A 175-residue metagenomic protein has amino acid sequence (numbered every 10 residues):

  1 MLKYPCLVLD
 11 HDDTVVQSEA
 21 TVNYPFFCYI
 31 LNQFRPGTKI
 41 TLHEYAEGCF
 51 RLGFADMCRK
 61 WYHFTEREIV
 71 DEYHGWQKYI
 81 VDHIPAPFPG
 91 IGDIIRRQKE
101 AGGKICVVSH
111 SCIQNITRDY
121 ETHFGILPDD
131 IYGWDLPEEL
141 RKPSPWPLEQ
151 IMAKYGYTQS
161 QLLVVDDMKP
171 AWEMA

Functional and structural regions predicted by a protein language model:
M1, P87, V108, L140: Residue-level marker of regulatory loop/turn positions in helix-turn-helix DNA-binding domains and in histidine
M1-L2, E100-G103, Y155-Q161: Glycine-rich phosphate-binding loop signature in dinucleotide/nucleotide-binding domains
L2-D93, A101, Q114: N-terminal helical cap/lid subdomain that shapes the substrate entry/recognition surface in HAD-like hydrolases
Q17, C106-V107: Short catalytic-loop micro-motif centered on adjacent basic/acidic residues
H43, D82-H83, I105, L136-P137 (+1 more regions): A generic structural signal for short
G92-E100, M152, W172-M174: Surface-exposed amphipathic alpha-helices with a cationic face
C112-L163, K169-M174: Substrate-recognition "cap/lid" segment bordering the active-site pocket of phosphatases
